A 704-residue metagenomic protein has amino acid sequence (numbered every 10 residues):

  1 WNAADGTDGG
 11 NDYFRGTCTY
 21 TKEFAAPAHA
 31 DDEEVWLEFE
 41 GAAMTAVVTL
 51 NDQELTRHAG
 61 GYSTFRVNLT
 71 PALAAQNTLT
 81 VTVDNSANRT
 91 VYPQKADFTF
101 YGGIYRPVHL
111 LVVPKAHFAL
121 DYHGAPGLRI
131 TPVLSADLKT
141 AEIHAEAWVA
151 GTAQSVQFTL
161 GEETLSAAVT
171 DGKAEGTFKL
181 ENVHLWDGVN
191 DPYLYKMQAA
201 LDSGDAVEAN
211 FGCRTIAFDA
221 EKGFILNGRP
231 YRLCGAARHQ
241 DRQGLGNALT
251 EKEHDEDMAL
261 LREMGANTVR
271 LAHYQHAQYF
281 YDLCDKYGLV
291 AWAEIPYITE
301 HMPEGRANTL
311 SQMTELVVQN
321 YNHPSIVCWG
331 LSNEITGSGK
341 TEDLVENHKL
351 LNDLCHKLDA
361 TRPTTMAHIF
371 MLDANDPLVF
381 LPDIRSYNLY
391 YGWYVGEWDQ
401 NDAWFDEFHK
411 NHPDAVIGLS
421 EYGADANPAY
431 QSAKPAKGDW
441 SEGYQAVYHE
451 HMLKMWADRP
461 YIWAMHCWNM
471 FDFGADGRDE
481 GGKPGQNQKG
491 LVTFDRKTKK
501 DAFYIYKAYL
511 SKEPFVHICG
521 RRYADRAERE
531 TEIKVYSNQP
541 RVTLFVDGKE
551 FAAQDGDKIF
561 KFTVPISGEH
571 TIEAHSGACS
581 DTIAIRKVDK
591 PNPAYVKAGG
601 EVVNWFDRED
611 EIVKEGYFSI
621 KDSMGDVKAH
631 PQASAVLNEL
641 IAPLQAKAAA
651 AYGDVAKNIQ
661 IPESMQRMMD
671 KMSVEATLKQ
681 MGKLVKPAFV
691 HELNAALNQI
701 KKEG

Functional and structural regions predicted by a protein language model:
W1-A272, G288-A291, Q312, V327-L331 (+4 more regions): Secreted/periplasmic carbohydrate-active enzymes, especially glycoside hydrolases
M44-K115, K434-K512, L640-I641, S664-K683 (+2 more regions): Long, contiguous interaction/targeting segments characteristic of exported/extracellular or secretory-pathway proteins
V113-K139, D202, E480-K483, K497 (+1 more regions): Intrinsically disordered, low-complexity coil segments
H144, D255-L261, T268-T498, A502-Y509 (+2 more regions): Substrate-binding/catalytic cleft of secreted carbohydrate-active enzymes, primarily glycoside hydrolases
F503, Y509-L510, V546-D547, T571-E609 (+1 more regions): In a subset of proteins, long, contiguous C-terminal domains/tails are tracked
D610-F689, N694-K701: Compact, charge-rich alpha-helical regulatory domains located at protein termini
